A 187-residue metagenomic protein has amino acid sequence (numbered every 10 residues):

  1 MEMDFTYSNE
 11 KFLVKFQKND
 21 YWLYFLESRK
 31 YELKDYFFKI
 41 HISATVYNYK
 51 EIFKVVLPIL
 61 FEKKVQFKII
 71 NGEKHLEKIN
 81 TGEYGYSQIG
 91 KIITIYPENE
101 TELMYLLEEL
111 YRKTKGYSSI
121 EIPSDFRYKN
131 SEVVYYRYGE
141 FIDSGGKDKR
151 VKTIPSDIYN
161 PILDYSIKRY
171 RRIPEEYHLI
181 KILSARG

Functional and structural regions predicted by a protein language model:
M1-G187: Phosphate/pyrophosphate-binding loops and the adjoining catalytic core of nucleotide-dependent enzymes
